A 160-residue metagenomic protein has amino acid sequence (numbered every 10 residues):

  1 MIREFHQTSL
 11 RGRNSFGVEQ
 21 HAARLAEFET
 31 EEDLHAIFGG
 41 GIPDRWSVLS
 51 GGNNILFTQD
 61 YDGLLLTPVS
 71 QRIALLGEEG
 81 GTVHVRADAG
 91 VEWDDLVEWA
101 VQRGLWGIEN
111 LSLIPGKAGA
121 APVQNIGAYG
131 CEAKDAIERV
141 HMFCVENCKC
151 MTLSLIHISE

Functional and structural regions predicted by a protein language model:
I2-A136, V140, C144-E146: Anion-binding (especially nucleotide phosphate/pyrophosphate-binding) glycine-rich loop and adjoining beta-alpha core
N125, L153-L155: Internal gly/pro-rich beta-alpha loop/helix module that stabilizes soluble enzyme cofactors or their anionic handles
C148-T152: Short, mixed charged/polar active-site loops that provide acid/base catalysis or chelate metal/phosphate cofactors
I156-E160: Conserved small/polar residues in nucleotide/adenosyl-binding loops
